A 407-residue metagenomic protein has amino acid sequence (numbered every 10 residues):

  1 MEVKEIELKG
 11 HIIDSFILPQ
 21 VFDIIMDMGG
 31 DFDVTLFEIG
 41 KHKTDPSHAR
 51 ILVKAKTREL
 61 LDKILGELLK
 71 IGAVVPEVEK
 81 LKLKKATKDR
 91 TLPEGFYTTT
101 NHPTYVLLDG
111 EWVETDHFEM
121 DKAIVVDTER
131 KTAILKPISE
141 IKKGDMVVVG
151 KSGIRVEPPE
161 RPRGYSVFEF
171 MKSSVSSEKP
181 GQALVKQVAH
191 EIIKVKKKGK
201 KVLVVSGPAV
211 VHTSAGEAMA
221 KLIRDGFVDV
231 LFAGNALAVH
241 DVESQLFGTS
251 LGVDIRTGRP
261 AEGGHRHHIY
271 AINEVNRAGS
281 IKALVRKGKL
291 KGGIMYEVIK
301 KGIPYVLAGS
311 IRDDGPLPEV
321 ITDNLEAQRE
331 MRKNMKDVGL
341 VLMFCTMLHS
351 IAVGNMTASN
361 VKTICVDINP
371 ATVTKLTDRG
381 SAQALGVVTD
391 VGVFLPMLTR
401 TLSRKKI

Functional and structural regions predicted by a protein language model:
M1-K84: A conserved regulatory-domain signal marking ACT and ACT-like small-molecule sensing domains and adjacent regulatory
E2, P162-S177, K198, I272-G279 (+1 more regions): Gly-rich Lys/Arg/Thr-decorated short loops/hinges at beta-loop-alpha junctions or inter-strand turns that position
G10-S15, F37-H42, K56-R58, S206-T213 (+3 more regions): Gly/Ser/Thr-rich loops at beta-strand to alpha-helix junctions that form or flank small-molecule/cofactor-binding
L65, F118-E119, P158-R163, S214-A218 (+4 more regions): Short acidic, glycine/serine/threonine-rich loops at helix termini
L68-V167: Extended, charged alpha/beta regions that create polyanion-binding interfaces
Q187-V202, L222, E297-K300, N334-V338: Glycine-rich phosphate/diphosphate-binding loops that line cofactor/substrate pockets in enzymes
V202, A220-I223, F227-N273, M343: Active-site histidine-anchored catalytic micro-motif
D254-I407: C-terminal functional extensions of proteins
